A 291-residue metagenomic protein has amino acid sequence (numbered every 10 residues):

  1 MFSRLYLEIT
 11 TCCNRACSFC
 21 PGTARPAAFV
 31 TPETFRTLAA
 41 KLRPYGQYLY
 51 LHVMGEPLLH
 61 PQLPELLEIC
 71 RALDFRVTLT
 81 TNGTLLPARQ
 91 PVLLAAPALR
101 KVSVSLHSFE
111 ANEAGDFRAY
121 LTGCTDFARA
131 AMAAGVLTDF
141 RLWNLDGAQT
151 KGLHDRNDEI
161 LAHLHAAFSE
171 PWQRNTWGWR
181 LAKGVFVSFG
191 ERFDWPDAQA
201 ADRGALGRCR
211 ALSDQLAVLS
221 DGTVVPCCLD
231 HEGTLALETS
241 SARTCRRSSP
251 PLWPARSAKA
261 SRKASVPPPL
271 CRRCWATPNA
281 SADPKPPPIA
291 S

Functional and structural regions predicted by a protein language model:
M1, V224, L229-S291: Flexible mid-to-C-terminal extensions adjoining Fe-S/redox cofactors in radical SAM and related proteins
M1-V102, N112-R118, T122: Conserved alpha-helical substructure of the radical SAM core
L7, T11-N14, R203, S265-P268: Processing junctions and N-termini across compartments
C13, C17-C20, C209, C227-C228 (+1 more regions): Short cysteine clusters
F19, T23-P26, Q215, G233-T234 (+1 more regions): Secreted/processed peptides and extracellular or luminal domains of membrane proteins
A24, V53, L106, L252 (+1 more regions): Residues that line or immediately flank small-molecule/substrate-binding pockets and catalytic motifs
V30, L73, A96-P250: Radical SAM enzyme [4Fe-4S]-AdoMet core and its adjacent flexible, acidic and glycine-rich loops/tails across
G55, T81-G83, S108, N144 (+1 more regions): Short, flexible loop/turn elements at secondary-structure junctions
